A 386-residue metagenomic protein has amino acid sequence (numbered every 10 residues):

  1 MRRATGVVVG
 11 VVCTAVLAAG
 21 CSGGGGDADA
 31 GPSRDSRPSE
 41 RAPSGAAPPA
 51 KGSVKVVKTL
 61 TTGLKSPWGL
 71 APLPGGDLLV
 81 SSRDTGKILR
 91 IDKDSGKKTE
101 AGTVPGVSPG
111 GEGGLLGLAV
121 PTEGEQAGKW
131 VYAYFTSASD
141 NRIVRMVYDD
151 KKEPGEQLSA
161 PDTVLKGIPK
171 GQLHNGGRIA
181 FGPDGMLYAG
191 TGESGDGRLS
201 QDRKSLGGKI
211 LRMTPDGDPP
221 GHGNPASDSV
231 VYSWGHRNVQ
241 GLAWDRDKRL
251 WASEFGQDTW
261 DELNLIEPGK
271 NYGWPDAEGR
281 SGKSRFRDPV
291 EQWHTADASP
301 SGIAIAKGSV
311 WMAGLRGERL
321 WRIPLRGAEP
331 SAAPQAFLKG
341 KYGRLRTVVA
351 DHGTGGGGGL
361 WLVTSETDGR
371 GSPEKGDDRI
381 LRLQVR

Functional and structural regions predicted by a protein language model:
M1-V11: Bacterial N-terminal signal peptides that target proteins for export
A4-G6, S22-D196, R249-F255, D297-A328 (+2 more regions): Acidic, Gly/Ser/Thr-rich repeat motifs that build Ca2+-stabilized beta-propeller blades
L17-G20: C-terminal motif of bacterial Sec signal peptides marking the signal peptidase cleavage site
T99-G113, S159-N175, M213-W234, K270-T295 (+1 more regions): Surface-exposed loop and turn segments in beta-propeller and other repeat-based domains that flank or scaffold
G182-Y188, M213-P225, A243-K248: Secondary-structure boundary elements
V231-D258: Repeat-solenoid scaffold signature
